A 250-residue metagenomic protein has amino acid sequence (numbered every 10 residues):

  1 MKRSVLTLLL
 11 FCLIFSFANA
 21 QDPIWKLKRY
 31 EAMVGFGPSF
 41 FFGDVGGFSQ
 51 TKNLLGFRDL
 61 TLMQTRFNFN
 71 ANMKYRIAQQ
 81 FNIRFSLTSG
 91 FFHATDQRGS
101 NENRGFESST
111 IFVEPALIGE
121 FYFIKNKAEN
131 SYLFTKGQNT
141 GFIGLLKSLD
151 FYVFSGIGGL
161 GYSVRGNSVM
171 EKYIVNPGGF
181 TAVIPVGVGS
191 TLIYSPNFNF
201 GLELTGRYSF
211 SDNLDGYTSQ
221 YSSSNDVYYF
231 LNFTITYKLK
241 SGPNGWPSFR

Functional and structural regions predicted by a protein language model:
M1-K28, R250: Bacterial Sec-dependent N-terminal signal peptides
A20-K74, Y162-V164, K240: Short glycine/proline- and aromatic-enriched beta-strand/turn motifs that initiate or cap beta-hairpins
Q21, L27, Y75, Q79-N167: Gram-negative (and chloroplast) outer-membrane scaffold detector with strong preference for beta-barrel transmembrane
K28-Y30, M63-F67, S109-P115, K147-L149 (+2 more regions): Residues that define the transmembrane beta-barrel architecture of outer-membrane proteins
E31-M33, N82-R84, Y152-F154, N199-G201 (+1 more regions): Residue-level detector of the transmembrane beta-barrel scaffold of outer-membrane proteins
V34-P38, F69-Y75, L117-F121, S155-G159 (+3 more regions): Residues on the lipid-exposed face of transmembrane beta-strands in outer-membrane beta-barrel proteins
F42-T51, L55-M63, F92-P115, K125-F134 (+2 more regions): Extracellular/periplasm-exposed beta-strand and loop segments of Gram-negative cell-envelope proteins, dominated by
I193-R250: Predominantly the C-terminal beta-signal and adjacent terminal strand-loop region of outer-membrane beta-barrel
